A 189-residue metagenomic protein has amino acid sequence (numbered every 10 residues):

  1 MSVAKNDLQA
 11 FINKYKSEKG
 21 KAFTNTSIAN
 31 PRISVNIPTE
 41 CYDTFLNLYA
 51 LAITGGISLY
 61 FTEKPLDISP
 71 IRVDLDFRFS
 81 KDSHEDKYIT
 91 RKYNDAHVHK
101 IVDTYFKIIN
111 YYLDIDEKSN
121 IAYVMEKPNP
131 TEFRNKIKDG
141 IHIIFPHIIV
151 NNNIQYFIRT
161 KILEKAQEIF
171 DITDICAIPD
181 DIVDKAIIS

Functional and structural regions predicted by a protein language model:
M1-V102, Y111, I115-S119: DNA replication initiation on ssDNA origins
I12-K19, A166, F170, I187: Generic secondary-structure transition motif, activating predominantly at the C-termini of alpha-helices
F23-T26, I108-M125, D171-S189: Short glycine-rich, low-complexity/disordered patches
T44-L48, G55-Y60, A122-T131, I178-I187: Eukaryotic intrinsically disordered and solvent-exposed regulatory patches
Y60, R72, F77-R78, K127 (+2 more regions): Generic hydrophobic/packing signal
L66-D74, S119-I154, I158: Histidine-centered divalent-metal-coordination microenvironment in nucleic-acid enzymes
K81-N110, I137-V183: Helical (often loop-to-helix) elements that flank the catalytic cores of nucleotide-handling enzymes
